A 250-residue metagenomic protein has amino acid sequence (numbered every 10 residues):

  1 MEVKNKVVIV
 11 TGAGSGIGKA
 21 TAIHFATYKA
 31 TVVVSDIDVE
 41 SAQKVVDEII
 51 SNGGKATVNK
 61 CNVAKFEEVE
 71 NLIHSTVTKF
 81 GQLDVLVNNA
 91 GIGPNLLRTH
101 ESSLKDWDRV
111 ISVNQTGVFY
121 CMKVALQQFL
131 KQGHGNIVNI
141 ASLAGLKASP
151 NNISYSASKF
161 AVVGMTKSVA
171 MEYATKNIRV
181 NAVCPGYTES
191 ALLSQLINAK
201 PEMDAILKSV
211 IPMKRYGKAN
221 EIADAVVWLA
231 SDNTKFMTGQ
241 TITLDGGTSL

Functional and structural regions predicted by a protein language model:
G14-G16: Conserved glycine-rich cofactor-binding loop
V39-E40, K60-L72, L104: The beta1-alpha1 cofactor-binding region of Rossmann-like NAD(H)/NADP(H)-dependent oxidoreductases
G93-L96, K147, V227, T238-L250: Short C-terminal tail/terminal secondary-structure segment of NAD(P)H-dependent dehydrogenase/reductase domains
L97-T99, S103-D108, L207: Substrate-binding pocket helix/loop in short-chain dehydrogenase/reductase
M122, S158, T166: Active-site helix of classical SDR
Q127, M171-T175, K235: Alpha-helical segment proximal to the catalytic Tyr-Lys
S142: Residue(s) in the substrate-gating loop at a strand-loop-helix junction that position the organic substrate next
